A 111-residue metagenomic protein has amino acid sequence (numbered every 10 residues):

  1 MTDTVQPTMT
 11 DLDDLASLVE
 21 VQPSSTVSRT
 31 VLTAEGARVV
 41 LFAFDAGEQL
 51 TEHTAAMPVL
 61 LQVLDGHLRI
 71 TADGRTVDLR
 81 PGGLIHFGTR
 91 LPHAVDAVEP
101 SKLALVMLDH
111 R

Functional and structural regions predicted by a protein language model:
M1-G36, T71: A short, N-terminal "cap"/entry segment at the start of jelly-roll beta-barrel domains of the cupin/DSBH fold
S25, R38-A55: Conserved short histidine dyad/triad with adjacent acidic residue
R38, H67-R69, T76, P92 (+1 more regions): Structural motif
M57-D73: Glycine- and acidic-residue-biased ligand/ion/polar-headgroup-sensing regions
L64-D65, R80-P81, E99: A cytosolic small-molecule/anion-sensing beta-strand core signal
D73-R90: Short acidic-glycine-tyrosine-enriched beta hairpin
T89-R111: Ligand-binding loop in jelly-roll beta-barrel domains
